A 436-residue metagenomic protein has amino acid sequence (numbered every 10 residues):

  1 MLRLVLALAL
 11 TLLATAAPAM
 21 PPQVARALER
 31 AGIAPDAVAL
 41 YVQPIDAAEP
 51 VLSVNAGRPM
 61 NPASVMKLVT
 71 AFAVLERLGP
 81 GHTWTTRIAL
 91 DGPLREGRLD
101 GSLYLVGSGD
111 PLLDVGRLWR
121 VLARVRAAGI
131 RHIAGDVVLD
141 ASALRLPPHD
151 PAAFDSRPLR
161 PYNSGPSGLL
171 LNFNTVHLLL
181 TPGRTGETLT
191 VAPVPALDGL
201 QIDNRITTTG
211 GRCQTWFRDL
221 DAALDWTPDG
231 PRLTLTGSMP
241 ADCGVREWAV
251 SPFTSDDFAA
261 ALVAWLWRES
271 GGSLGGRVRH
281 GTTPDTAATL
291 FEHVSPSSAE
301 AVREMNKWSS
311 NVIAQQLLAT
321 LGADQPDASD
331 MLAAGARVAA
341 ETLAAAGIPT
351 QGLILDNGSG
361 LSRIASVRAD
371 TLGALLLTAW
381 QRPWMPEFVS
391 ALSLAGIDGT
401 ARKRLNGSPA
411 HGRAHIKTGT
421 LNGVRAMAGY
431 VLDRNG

Functional and structural regions predicted by a protein language model:
V5-L13: Bacterial N-terminal signal peptides
A17-I45, P50-P59, W119, R124-A128: Beta-lactamase-like hydrolase cores
P22-R30, R77-T350, N435: Conserved serine DD-peptidase/penicillin-binding transpeptidase domain and beta-lactam-recognizing active-site
L40-V42, T86-I88, A428: Short beta-strand scaffold segments in enzyme catalytic cores
A48, K67-V74, V137, L169 (+4 more regions): Residue-level preference for non-acidic, small/hydrophobic
V51-S53, W308, L318-G436: Small-residue-rich helix-loop
S53-A73: Short active-site loop at a secondary-structure junction that contains or immediately precedes the catalytic residue(s)
V54-M60, A249-V250, S359-S362: A short glycine/serine-rich beta->alpha loop
